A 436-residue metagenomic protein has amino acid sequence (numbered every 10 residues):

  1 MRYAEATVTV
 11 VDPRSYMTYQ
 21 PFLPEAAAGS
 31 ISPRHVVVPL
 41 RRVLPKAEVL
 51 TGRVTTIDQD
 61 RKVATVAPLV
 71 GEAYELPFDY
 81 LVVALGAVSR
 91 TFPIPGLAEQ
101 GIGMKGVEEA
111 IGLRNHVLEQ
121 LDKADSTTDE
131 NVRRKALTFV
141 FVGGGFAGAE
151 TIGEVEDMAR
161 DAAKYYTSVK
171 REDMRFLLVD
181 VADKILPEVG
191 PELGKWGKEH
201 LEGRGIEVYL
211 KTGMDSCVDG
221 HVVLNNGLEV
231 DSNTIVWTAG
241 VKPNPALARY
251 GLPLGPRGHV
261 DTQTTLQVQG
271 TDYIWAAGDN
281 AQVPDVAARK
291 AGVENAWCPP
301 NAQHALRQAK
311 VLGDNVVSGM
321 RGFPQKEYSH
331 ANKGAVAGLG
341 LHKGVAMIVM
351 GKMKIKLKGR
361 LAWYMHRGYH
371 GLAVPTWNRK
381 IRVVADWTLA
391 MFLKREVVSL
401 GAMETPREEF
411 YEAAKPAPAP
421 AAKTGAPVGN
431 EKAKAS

Functional and structural regions predicted by a protein language model:
M1-T56, F139, F146-V189, V236 (+1 more regions): Beta1-alpha1 glycine-rich phosphate/pyrophosphate-binding loop at the start of Rossmann-like nucleotide-binding domains
A47-A64, E156-G270, Q325: A Rossmann-like FAD-binding core segment of flavoenzymes
E48-V140, V236: FAD-binding core/adjacent interface of flavoenzyme oxidoreductases
G86-S89, I152, V241-P243: Short glycine-rich anion-binding loops that position phosphate/pyrophosphate groups of nucleotides and phosphorylated
E99-E130, G220-V223, E229-T234, T238-R307: FAD-site-proximal beta/loop scaffold in flavoenzymes
V132-V189, W196, E207-Y209, C298-S318 (+2 more regions): Rossmann-like dinucleotide-binding core of oxidoreductases
Q308, D314-S436: C-terminal, flexible cofactor-proximal segment of oxidoreductases
